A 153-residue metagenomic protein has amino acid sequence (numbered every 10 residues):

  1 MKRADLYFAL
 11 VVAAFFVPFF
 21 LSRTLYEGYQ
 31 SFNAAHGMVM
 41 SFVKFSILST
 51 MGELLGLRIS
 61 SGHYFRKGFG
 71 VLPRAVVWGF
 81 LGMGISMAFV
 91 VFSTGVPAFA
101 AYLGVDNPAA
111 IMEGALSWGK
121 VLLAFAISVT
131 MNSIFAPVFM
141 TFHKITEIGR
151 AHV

Functional and structural regions predicted by a protein language model:
M1-V12: N-terminal membrane topogenic signal
L25-A34, G95-E113: Membrane-interface helix termini and inter-helical loops of multi-pass transporters
S31-T50: Loop-to-helix transition at the N-terminal end of transmembrane alpha-helices
F45-L54, V77-V90: A generic, lipid-embedded transmembrane alpha helix
L54-G70, V91-N107: Membrane-helix interface/capping segments
V71-M83, I111-S133: Alpha-helical membrane-spanning segments of integral membrane proteins, especially the hydrophobic core of TM bundles
F80-L103, F125-G149: Transmembrane alpha-helix/helix-exit interface in multi-pass inner-membrane proteins
A151-V153: Conserved small/polar residues in nucleotide/adenosyl-binding loops
